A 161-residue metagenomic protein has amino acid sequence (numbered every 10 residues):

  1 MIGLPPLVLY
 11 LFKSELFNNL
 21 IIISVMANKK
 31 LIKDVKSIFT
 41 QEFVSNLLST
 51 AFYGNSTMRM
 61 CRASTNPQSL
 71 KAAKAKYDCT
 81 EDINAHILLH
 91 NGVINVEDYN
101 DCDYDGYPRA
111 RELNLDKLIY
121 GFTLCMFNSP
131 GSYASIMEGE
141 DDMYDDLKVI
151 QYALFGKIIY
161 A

Functional and structural regions predicted by a protein language model:
I2-V8: Extreme N-terminal basic, low-complexity initiation segments that serve as generic localization/processing leaders
V8-V25: Short, Lys/Arg-enriched N-terminal segments with co-localized hydrophobic residues within the first ~10-30 amino acids
M26-Y99: Long, contiguous N-terminal structural blocks used for assembly/anchoring
K30, D34-F43, R109, L113-K117 (+1 more regions): Alpha-helix boundary/N-cap detector
N46-Y53, Y120, K148-K157: Short, hydrophobic/amphipathic alpha-helical patches that form generic packing surfaces within helical domains
C102-R109, L113-K117, G121, S129-S132: Acidic, low-complexity, intrinsically disordered interaction modules
S135-Y160: Acidic, proline/glycine-rich low-complexity IDRs
